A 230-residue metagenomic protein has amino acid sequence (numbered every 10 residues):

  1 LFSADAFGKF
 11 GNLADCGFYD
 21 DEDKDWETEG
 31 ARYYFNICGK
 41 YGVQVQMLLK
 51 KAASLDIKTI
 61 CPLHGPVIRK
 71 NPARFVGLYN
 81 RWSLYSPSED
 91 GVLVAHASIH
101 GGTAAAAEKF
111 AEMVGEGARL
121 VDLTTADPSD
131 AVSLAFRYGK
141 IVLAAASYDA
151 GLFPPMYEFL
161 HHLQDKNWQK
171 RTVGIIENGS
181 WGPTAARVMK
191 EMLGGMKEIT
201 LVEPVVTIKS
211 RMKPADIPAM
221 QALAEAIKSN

Functional and structural regions predicted by a protein language model:
L1, G91-A95, G174: Conserved beta-strand elements of the Class I
L1-F2, A6-G8: Core dinuclear metal-dependent hydrolase active-site scaffold
D5, A95-I99, L123, A146 (+1 more regions): Cofactor-binding loop segments of dinucleotide-utilizing enzymes, especially the Rossmann-like FAD- and NAD(P)+-binding
G8, V67, H100, T125: Short, glycine/acidic-enriched loop or turn micro-motifs at the edges of active sites
L13-G17, D21-I60, H64-V67, K109-V121 (+1 more regions): FMN-binding flavodoxin-like domain, especially the glycine-rich phosphate-binding loop
C61-S88: Short N-terminal or domain-adjacent regulatory/targeting segments
G77, L120-A126: Short gly/ser/thr-rich secondary-structure transition/capping motifs
V94-G115: Short, charged N-terminal beta->alpha structural module
